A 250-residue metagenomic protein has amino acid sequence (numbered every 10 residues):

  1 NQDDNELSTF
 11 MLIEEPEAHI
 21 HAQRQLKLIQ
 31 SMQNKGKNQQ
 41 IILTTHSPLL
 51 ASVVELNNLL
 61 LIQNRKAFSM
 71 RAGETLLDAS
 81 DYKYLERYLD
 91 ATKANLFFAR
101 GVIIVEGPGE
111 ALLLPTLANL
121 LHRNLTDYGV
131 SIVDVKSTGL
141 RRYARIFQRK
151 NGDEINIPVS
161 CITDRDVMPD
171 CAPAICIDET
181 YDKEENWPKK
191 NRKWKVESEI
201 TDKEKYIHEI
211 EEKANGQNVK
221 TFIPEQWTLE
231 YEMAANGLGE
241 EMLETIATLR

Functional and structural regions predicted by a protein language model:
N1-A94, A111-L112: Switch/communication elements of ASCE P-loop NTPase nucleotide-binding domains
L60-R250: Acidic, divalent-metal-binding catalytic cores of TOPRIM and closely related two-metal-ion phosphodiester/pyrophosphate
